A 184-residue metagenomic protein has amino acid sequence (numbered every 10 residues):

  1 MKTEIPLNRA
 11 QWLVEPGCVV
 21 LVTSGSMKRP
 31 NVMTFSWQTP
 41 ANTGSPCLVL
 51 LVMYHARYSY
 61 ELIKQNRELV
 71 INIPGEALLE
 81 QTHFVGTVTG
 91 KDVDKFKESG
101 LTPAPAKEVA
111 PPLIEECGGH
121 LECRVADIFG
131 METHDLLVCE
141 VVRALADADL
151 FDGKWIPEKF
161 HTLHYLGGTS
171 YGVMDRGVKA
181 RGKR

Functional and structural regions predicted by a protein language model:
M1-R184: Basic, polyanion-binding surface patches
